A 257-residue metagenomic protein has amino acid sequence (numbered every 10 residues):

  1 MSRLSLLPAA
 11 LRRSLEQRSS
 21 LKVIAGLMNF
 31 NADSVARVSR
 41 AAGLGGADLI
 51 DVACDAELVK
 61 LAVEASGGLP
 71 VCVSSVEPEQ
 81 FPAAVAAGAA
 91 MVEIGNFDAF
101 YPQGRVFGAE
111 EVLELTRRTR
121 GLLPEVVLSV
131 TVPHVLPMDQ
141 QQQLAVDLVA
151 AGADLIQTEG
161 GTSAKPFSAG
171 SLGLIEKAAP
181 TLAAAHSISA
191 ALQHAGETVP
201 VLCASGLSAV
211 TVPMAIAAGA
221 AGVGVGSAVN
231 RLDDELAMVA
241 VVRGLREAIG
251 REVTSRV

Functional and structural regions predicted by a protein language model:
S2-C203, S208-V257: Alpha/beta enzyme core
